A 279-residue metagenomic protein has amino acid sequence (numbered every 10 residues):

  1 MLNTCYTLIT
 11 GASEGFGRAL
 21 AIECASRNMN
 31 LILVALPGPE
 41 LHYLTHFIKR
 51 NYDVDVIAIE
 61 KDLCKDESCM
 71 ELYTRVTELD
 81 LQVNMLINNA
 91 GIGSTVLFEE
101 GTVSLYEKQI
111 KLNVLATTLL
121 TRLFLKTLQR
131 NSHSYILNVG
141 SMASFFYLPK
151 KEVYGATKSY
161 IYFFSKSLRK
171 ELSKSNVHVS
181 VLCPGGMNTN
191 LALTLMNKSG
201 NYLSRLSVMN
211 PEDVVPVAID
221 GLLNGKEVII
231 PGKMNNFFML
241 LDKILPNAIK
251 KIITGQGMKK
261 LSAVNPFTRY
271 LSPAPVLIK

Functional and structural regions predicted by a protein language model:
G11-E14: Conserved glycine-rich cofactor-binding loop
R27-L44: Conserved glycine-rich Rossmann-like NAD(P)H-binding loop of the short-chain dehydrogenase/reductase
N89-S94: Conserved NAD(P)H cofactor-binding loop of Rossmann-fold oxidoreductase domains
L97-I110: Substrate-binding pocket helix/loop in short-chain dehydrogenase/reductase
T121, T157: Active-site helix of classical SDR
S141: Residue(s) in the substrate-gating loop at a strand-loop-helix junction that position the organic substrate next
V181, Y202-M239: C-terminal helical subdomain
